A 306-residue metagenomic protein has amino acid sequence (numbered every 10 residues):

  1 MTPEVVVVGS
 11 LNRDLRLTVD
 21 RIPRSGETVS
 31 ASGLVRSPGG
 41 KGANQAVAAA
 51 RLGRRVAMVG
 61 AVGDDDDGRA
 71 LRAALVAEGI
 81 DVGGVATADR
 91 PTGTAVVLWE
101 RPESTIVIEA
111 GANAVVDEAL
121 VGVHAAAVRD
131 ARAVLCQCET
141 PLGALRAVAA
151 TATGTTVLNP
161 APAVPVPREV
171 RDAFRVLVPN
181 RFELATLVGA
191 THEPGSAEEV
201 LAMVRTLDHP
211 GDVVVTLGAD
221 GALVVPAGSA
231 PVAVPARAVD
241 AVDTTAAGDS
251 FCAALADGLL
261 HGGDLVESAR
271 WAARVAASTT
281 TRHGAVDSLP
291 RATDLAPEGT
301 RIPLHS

Functional and structural regions predicted by a protein language model:
M1-A61, G68-A70, A241, H305-S306: Glycine-rich phosphate/adenosyl-contacting loop at the front of the ribokinase-like
M1-V5, P165, E169, A190 (+1 more regions): Conserved phosphate-binding/catalytic region of the ribokinase-like
V47, T94-L98, T105-I106, G221-V225: Short beta-strand scaffold segments in enzyme catalytic cores
A61, T87, V97-A133, C138: Conserved phosphate-binding/catalytic loop of the ribokinase/pfkB sugar-kinase fold
D66-E78, V97, P102, I106: Active-site-proximal loop->helix
A74-D89: A glycine-rich helix N-cap at a beta->alpha junction
G79, A114-A119, T156-A163, V234-A236: Short gly/ser/thr-rich secondary-structure transition/capping motifs
R132-A202, D212, D220-A222: Conserved beta-alpha-beta core of the PfkB/ribokinase-like small-molecule kinase fold
